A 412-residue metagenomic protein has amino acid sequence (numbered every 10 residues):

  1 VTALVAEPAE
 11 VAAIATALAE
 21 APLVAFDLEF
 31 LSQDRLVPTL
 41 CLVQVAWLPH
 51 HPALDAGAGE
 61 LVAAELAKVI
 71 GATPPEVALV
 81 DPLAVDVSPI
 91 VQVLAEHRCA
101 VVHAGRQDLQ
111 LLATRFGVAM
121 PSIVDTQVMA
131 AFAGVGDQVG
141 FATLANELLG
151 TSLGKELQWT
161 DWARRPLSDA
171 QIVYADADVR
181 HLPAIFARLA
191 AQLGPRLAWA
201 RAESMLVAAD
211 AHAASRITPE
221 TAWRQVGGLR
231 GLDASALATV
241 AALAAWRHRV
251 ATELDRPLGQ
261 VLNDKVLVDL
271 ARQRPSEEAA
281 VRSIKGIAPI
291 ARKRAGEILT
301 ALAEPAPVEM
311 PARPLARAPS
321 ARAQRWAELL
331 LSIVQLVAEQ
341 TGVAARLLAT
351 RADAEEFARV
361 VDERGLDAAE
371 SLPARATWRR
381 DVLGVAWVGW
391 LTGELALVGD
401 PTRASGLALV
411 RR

Functional and structural regions predicted by a protein language model:
V1-V24, L28, D55, G59-V62 (+1 more regions): N-terminal accessory regions of nucleic-acid-interacting proteins
L4, Q44-L54, G59-L61, L66-P183 (+3 more regions): Active-site-proximal helix-loop-helix substrate-binding element of RNase H-like nuclease domains
A13-A15, Q33, S88-V91: Short, flexible, glycine/charge-rich loop motifs used to bind or transfer phosphoryl groups or to couple energy/partner
A21-L36, L40-V43: Gly/Thr-rich phosphate-binding beta-strand-loop-beta motif of the actin/hexokinase/Hsp70
L31, V128-F132, A163, K265-D269 (+1 more regions): Conserved short loop/turn motifs at secondary-structure junctions
Q33-P38, F132-G134, R165-L167, L270 (+2 more regions): Short, solvent-exposed polar/charged micro-motifs at secondary-structure junctions
L40, A145, A244-R247: Short alpha-helical scaffolding segments that buttress acidic/His motifs in well-ordered protein cores
D169, V179, I185, L189-R412: Accessory DNA-binding and partner-docking regions appended to nucleic-acid-acting proteins, especially the terminal
